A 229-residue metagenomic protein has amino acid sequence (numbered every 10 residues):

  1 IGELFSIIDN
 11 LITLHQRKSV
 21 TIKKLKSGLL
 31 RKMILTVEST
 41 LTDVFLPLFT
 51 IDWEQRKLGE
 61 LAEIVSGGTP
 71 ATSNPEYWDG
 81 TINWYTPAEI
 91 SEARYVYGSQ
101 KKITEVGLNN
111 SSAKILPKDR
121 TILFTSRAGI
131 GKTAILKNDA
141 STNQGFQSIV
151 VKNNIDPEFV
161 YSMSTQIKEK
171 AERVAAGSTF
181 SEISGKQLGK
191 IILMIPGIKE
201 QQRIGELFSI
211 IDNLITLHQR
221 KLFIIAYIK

Functional and structural regions predicted by a protein language model:
I1, F49, S148-I155, Q187-Q202: Proline-centric
I1-E54, K199-K229: Amphipathic alpha-helical segments with low aromatic content
K32, T133-L136, A176-S181: Short beta-strand/turn micro-motifs at beta-sheet edges
V44, R56-G59, A88, V106 (+1 more regions): Structural detector for helix-capping/boundary residues
P47-G68: Non-catalytic DNA-recognition/assembly elements of restriction-modification systems
P70, M163-L193: Specificity-determining recognition surfaces
G80-T81, T86-A88, Y97-T165, S184: A short beta-sheet element
